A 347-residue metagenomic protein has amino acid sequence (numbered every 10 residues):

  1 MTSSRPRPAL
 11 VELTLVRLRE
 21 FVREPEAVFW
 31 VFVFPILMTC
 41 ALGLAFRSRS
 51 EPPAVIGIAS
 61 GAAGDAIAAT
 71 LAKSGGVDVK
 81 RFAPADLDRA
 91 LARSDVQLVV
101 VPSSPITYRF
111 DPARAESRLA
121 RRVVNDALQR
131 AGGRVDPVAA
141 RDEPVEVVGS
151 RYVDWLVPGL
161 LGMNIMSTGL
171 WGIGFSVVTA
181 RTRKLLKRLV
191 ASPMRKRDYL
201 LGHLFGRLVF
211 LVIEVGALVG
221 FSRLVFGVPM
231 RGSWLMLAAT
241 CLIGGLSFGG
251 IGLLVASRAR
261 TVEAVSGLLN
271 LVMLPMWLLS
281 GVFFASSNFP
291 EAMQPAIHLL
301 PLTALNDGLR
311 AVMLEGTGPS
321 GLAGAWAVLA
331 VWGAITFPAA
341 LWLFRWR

Functional and structural regions predicted by a protein language model:
M1-D154, G321-G324: Extracytoplasmic/periplasmic domains immediately adjacent to an N-terminal transmembrane anchor in multi-pass membrane
T2-R5, L15, M313-G316, A327-R347: Junction motif at the cytosolic side of a transmembrane helix
V33-I36, C40-P52, R258-L299, T303: Transmembrane helix segments
M38-A41, V148-L224: Hydrophobic alpha-helical transmembrane segments of multi-pass membrane transport proteins
A45-S50, G174, T179, S222-M230 (+5 more regions): Short helix-capping/hinge motifs at transmembrane helix termini and TM-loop junctions
E146-G149, P229, S280-T336: Membrane-interfacial helix-loop-helix junctions in multi-pass membrane proteins
T179, R188, S192, R223 (+6 more regions): Transmembrane helix-loop junction
K196, L200-L269, L274, P319-W326 (+1 more regions): Alpha-helical transmembrane segments and their short interhelical loops
